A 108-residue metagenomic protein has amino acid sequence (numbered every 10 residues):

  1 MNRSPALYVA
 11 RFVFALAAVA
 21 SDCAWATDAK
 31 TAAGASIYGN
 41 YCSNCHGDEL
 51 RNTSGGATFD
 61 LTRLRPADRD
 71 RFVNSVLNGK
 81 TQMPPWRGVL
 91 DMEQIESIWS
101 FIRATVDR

Functional and structural regions predicted by a protein language model:
N2-F12: Bacterial N-terminal signal peptides that target proteins for export
A18-I37: Electrostatic cytochrome c docking/interface patches
T31, A35, G39, G47-S75: Gly/Gly-Pro-rich "capping" loops immediately C-terminal to redox-active cysteine motifs in periplasmic/lumenal
T53-T62, L77-R108: Axial heme c-ligation environment in periplasmic c-type cytochrome domains
